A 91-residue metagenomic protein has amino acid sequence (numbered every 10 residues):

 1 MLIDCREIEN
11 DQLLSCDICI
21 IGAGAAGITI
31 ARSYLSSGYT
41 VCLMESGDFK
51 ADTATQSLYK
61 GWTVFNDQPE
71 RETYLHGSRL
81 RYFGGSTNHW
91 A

Functional and structural regions predicted by a protein language model:
L2-A91: N-terminal glycine-rich phosphate/pyrophosphate-binding loop and immediately adjacent elements
